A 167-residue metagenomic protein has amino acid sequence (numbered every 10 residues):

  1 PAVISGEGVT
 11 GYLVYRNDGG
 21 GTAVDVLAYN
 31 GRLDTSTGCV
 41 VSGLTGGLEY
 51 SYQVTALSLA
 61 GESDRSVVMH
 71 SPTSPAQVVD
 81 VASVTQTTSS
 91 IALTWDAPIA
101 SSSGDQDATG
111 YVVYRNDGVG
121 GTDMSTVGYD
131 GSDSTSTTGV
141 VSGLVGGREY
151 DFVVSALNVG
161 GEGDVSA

Functional and structural regions predicted by a protein language model:
P1-E7, G46, A60-D107, G146 (+1 more regions): Pro/Thr/Ser/Gly-rich low-complexity, intrinsically disordered linker/stalk tracts
G11-V14, G110-V113: Short beta-strand elements bearing conserved aromatic residues within extracellular beta-rich modules
Y15-T22, R115-T122: Change "in extracellular beta-sheet-rich domains … of secreted and cell-surface proteins" to "in beta-sheet-rich domains
L27, D34-V40, S134-V140: Short S/T/G- and acidic-enriched coil/turn segments that sit immediately N-terminal to beta-strands in beta-sandwich
A28-Y29, G128-Y129: Beta-rich interaction modules in large eukaryotic scaffold/regulatory proteins
V41-E62, V141-G163: Beta-strand-rich modules
